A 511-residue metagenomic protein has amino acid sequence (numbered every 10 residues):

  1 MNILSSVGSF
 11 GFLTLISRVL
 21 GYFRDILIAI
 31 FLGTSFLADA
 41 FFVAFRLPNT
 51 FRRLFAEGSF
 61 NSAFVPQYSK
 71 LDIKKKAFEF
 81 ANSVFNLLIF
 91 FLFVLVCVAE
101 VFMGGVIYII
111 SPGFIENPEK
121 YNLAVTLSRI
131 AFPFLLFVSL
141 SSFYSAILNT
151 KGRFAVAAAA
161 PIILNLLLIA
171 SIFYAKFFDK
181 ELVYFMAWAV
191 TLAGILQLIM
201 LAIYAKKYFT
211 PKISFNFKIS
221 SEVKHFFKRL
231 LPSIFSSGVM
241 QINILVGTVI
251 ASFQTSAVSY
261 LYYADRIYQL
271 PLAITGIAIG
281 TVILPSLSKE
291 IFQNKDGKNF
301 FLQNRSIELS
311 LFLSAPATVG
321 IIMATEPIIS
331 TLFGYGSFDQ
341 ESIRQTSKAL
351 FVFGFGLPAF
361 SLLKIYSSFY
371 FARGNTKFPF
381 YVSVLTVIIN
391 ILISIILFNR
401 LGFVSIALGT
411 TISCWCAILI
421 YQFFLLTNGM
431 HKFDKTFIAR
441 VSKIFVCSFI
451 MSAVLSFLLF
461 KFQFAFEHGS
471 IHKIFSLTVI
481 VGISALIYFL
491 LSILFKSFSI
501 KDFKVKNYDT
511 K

Functional and structural regions predicted by a protein language model:
M1-K511: Membrane-embedded alpha-helical bundles of multi-pass transporters/translocases, especially carrier/permease families
